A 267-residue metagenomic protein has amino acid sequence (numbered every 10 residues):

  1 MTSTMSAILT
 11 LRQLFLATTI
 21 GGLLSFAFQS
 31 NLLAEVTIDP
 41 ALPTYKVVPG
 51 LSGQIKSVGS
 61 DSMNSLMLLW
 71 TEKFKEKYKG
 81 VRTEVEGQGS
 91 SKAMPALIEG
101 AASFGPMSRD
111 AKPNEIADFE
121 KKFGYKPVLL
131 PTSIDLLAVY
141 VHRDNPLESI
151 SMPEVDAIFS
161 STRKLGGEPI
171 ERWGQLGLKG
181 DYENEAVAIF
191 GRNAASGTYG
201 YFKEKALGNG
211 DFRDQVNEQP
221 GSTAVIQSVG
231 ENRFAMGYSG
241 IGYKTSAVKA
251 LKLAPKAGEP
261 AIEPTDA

Functional and structural regions predicted by a protein language model:
M1-T4, F26, L33: N-terminal amphipathic/basic-hydrophobic helices that include classical n-h-c signal peptides and signal-anchor
T2-T19: Bacterial N-terminal signal peptides that target proteins for export
M5, T19-I20, L51, K256: Intrinsically disordered, low-complexity segments enriched in small/polar residues
L9-Q13, F26, P49, V85: Residues at the start of alpha-helices and the adjacent loop-to-helix junctions
L14-A27, N31: Bacterial N-terminal signal peptides
L33-A267: Flexible loop/hinge segments at secondary-structure junctions
